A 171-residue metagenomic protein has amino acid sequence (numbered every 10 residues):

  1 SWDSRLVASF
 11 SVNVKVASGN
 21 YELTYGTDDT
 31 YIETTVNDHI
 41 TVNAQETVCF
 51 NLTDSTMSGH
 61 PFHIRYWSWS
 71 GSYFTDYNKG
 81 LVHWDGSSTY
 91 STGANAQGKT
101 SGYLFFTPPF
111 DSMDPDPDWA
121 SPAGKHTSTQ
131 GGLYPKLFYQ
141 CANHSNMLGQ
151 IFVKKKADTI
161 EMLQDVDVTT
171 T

Functional and structural regions predicted by a protein language model:
W2-N20, Y25, T41: Extracellular beta-sheet/turn segments enriched in Thr/Pro/Gly and aliphatic residues
F10, D38, E46-V48: Structural beta-strand segments of beta-rich domains
V14-L23, D29-E33, T56-G59, G71 (+1 more regions): Extracellular/periplasmic metallocenter environments
T34-T35, H39, T170: Surface-exposed ligand/attachment interfaces on beta-rich extracellular proteins
V42-A44, L133: Surface-exposed loops/turns
C49-T53: Short edge beta-strand/loop segments characteristic of extracellular beta-sandwich folds
P61-R65: Beta-strand signatures of extracellular beta-sandwich domains
